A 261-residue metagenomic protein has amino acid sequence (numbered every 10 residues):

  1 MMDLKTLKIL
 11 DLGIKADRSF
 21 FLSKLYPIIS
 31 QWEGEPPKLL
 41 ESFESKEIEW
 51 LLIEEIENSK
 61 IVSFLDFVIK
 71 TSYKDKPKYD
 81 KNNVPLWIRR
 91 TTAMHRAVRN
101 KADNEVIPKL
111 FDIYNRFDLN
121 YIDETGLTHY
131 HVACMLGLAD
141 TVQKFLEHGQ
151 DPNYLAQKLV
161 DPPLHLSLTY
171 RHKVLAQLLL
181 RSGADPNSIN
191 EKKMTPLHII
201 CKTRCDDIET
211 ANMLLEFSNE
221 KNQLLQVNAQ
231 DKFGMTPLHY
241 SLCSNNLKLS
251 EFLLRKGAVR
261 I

Functional and structural regions predicted by a protein language model:
M1-L86, N100-D103, K109, S244: Cullin-RING E3 adaptor/co-adaptor recruitment helices
T71-K76, P108-D118, Q143-P152, Q177-D185 (+2 more regions): Ankyrin repeat domain, specifically the short helix-to-loop turn at the C-terminus of the second helix of each repeat
K76-V98, E105-N115, N120-G149, Y154: Leucine-rich, hydrophobic repeat-scaffold detector
W87, Y121-D123, A156-K158, N190 (+1 more regions): Ankyrin repeat boundary/linker residues
R90, G126, L159-V160, K193 (+1 more regions): Start-of-repeat signature of ankyrin repeats
R96-D103, V132-L138, L166-H172, I199-I208 (+1 more regions): Ankyrin repeat A-helix N-terminal signature
Y170-V174, E191-K192, I199-Q226, L247-K248: Change "centered on extracellular leucine-rich repeats
F233-I261: Repeat-solenoid scaffold signature
